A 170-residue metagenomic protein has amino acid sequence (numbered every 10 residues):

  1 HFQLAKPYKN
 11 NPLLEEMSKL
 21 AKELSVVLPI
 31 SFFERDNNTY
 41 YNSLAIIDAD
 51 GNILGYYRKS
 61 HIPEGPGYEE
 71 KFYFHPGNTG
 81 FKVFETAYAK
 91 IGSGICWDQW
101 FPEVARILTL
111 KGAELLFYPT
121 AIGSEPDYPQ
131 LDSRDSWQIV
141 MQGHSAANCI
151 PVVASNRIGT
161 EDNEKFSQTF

Functional and structural regions predicted by a protein language model:
H1-L4, P119-A121: Short, conserved active-site loops that position catalytic residues or coordinate cofactors/metal ions across diverse
K9-P29, Q99-F170: CN hydrolase (nitrilase-like) catalytic-core segments centered on the catalytic cysteine and neighboring Lys/Glu
I30-F32, S43-I46, K82, S155 (+1 more regions): Short beta-strand scaffold segments in enzyme catalytic cores
S43, Y56-R58: Residue-level detector of high-confidence beta-strand sites
R58, I95-C96: Short clusters of small/polar residues that mark proteolytic maturation junctions
K59-Y73: A short, polar/charged loop-to-alpha-helix boundary motif
V83-G92, L115: Beta-strand-turn-beta hairpins that frame and shape the catalytic cleft of phosphate-ester-processing enzymes
